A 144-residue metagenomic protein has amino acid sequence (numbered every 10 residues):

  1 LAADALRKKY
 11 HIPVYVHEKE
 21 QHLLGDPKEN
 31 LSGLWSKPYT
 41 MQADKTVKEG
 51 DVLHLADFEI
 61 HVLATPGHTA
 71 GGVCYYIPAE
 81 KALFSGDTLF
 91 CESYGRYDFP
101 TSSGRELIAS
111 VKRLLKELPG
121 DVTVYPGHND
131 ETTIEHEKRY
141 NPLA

Functional and structural regions predicted by a protein language model:
L1-L53, R139, L143: Active-site HxH/HxHxD metal-binding segment of metal-dependent hydrolases
D26-W35, F58-A144: Metallo-beta-lactamase
